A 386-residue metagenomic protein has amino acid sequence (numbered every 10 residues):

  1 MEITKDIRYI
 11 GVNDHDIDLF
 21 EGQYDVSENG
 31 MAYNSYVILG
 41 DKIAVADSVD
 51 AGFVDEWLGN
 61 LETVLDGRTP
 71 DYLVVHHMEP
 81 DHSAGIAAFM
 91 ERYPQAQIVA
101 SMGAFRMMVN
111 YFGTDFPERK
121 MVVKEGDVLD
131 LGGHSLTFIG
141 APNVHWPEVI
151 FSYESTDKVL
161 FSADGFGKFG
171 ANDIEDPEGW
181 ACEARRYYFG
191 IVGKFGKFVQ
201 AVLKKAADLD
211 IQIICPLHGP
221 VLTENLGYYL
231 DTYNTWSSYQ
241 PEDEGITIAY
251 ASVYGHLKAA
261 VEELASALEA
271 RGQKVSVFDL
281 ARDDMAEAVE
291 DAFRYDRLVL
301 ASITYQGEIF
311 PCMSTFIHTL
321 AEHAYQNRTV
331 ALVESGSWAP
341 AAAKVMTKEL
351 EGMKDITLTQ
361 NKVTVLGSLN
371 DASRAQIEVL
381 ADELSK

Functional and structural regions predicted by a protein language model:
E2-E62, F151-E154, K158-S162, L257: Conserved beta-strand hairpin/beta-sheet module of binuclear metal-dependent hydrolase folds, prominently
E2-K5, A100-V149, F195-A201: Metallo-beta-lactamase
V37, F151-C215, T223-Y250: Metal-dependent phosphodiesterase/nuclease catalytic metal-binding core
D41, G52-V99: Active-site metal-binding motif and surrounding structural segment of the metallo-beta-lactamase
K42-A44, Y72, H134, K158-F161 (+3 more regions): Structural motif
A46-S48, P70-M78, I98-S101, L160-D164 (+1 more regions): Active-site neighborhood of phospho(di)ester-bond hydrolases with catalytic His/Asp-centered motifs
N172-I214, H218-V221, E263-F278, A288-K386: FMN-binding flavodoxin-like domain, especially the glycine-rich phosphate-binding loop
A249-R271: Short, charged N-terminal beta->alpha structural module
